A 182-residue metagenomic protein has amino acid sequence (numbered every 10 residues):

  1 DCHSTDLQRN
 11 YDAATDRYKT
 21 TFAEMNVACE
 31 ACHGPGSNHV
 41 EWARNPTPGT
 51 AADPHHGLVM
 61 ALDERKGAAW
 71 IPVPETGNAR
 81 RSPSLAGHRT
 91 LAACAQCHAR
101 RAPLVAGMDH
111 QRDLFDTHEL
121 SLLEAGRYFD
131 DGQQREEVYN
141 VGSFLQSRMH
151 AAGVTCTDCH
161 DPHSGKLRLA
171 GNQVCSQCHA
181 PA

Functional and structural regions predicted by a protein language model:
D1-H3: An acidic-aromatic substrate-binding cleft motif
D6-D158, P162-A182: Primarily the internal scaffold of c-type cytochrome electron-transfer domains, especially repeated/multiheme c-type
